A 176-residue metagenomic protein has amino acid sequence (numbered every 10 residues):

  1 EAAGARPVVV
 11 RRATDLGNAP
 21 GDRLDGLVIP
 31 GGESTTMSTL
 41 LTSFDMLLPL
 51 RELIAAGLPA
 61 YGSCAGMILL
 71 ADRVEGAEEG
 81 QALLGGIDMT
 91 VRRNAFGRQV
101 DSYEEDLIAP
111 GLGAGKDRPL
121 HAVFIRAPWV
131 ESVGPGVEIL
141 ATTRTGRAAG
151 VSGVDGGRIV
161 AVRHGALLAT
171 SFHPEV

Functional and structural regions predicted by a protein language model:
A2-G62, I68-E75: Flexible gly/pro-rich beta->alpha loop and the following alpha-helix that scaffold active-site loops
R6-V8, H121, E138, R158 (+1 more regions): Conserved beta-strand segments of alpha/beta enzyme cores
V8-T14, L140-T145, R158-R163: Beta-strand->loop->alpha-helix junctions that form or flank phosphate-binding loops in nucleotide-handling enzymes
V28-P30, F124, A169-S171: Structural motif
S63-A65, I87, R126, F172: A secondary-structure boundary/capping signal
E75-D155: Pocket-forming structural segment of enzyme catalytic cores
A148-V176: A glycine-centered loop/beta-turn motif at secondary-structure junctions
